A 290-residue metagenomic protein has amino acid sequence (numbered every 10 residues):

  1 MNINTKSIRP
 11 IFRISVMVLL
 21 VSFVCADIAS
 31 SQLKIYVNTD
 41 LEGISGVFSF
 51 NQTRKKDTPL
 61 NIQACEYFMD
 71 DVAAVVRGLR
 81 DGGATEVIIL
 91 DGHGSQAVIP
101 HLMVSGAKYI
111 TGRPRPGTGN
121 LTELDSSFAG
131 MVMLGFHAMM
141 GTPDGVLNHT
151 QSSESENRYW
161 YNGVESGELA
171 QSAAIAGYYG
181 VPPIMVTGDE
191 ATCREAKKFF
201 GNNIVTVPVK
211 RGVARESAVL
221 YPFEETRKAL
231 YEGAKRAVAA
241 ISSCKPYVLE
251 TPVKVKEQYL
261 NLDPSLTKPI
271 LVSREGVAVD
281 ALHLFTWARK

Functional and structural regions predicted by a protein language model:
M1-P10: N-terminal secretory signal peptides that target proteins for export/translocation
I14-A26: Bacterial N-terminal signal peptides
D27-Q32: Boundary of Sec targeting at the N-terminus
L33, F48, V72-S126: Glycine-rich nucleotide/cofactor/substrate-binding loop typically near the N-terminus or early in the first domain
T53-A74: Short catalytic helix/loop segments, enriched in acidic residues and glycine and frequently bearing histidine
V87, R211, F223-K290: C-terminal accessory domains and tails appended to enzymatic cores
S153-Y179, G188-A191: Active-site glycine-rich loop that binds ribose-phosphate moieties when present
I175-P183, T187-G233: Active-site rim beta-loop-alpha module in soluble metabolic enzymes
